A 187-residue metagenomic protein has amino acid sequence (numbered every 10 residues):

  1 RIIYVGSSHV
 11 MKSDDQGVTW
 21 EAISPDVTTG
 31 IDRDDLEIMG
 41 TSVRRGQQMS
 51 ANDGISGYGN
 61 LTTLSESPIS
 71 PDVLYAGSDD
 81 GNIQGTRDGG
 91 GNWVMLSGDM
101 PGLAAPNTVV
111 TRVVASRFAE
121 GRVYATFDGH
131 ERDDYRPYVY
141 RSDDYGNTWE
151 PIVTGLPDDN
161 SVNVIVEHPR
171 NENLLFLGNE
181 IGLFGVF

Functional and structural regions predicted by a protein language model:
R1-F187: Beta-propeller blade termini and top-face loops
